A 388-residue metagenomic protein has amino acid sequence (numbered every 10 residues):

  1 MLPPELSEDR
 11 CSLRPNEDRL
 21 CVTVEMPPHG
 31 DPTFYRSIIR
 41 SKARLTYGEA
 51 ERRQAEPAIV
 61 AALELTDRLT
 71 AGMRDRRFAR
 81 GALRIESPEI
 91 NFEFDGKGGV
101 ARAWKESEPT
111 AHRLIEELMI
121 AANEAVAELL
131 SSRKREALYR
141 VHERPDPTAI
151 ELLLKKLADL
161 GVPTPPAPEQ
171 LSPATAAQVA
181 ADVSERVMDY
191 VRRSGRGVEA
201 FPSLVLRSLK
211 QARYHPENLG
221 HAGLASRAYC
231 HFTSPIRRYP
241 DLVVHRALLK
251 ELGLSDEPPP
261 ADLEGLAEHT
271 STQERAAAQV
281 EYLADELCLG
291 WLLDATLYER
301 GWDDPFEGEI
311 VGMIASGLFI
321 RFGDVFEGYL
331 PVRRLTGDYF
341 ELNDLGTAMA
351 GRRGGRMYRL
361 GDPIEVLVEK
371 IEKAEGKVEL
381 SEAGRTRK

Functional and structural regions predicted by a protein language model:
M1-K388: Conserved, carboxylate-rich catalytic/transport cores that coordinate ions
